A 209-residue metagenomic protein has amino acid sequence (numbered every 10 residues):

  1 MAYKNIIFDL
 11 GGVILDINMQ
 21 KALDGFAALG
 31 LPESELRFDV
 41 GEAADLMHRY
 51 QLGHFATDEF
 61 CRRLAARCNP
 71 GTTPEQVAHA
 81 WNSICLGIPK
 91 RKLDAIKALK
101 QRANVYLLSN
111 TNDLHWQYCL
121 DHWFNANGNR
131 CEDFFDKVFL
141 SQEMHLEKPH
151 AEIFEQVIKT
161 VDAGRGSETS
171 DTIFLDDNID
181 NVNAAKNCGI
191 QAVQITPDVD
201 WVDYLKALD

Functional and structural regions predicted by a protein language model:
M1-K4, N112-D113, L120-D209: Asp-based, Mg2+/Mn2+-dependent phosphohydrolase catalytic module
A2-K90, Q101, N112, W116 (+1 more regions): N-terminal helical cap/lid subdomain that shapes the substrate entry/recognition surface in HAD-like hydrolases
D9-L10, L108, L175: Short hydrophobic segments within beta-strands
N18, K92, C119-L120, I153: Residues at alpha-helix caps and immediate loop-helix transition turns in enzyme cores, especially N- and C-cap
L23, L93-K97, F154, V182: Short amphipathic alpha-helical segments and helix-helix/interface helices
E33, P89-L93, A151, D198: Structural motif corresponding to alpha-helix initiation and N-cap regions
K97-Q101, K186: Anion (oxyanion) recognition and catalysis
V105-L107, A192: Hydrophobic beta-strand scaffold residues
